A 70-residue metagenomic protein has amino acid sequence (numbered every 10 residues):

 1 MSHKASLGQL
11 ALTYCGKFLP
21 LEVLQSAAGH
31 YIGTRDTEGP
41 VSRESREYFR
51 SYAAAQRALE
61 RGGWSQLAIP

Functional and structural regions predicted by a protein language model:
M1-G33, R61, S65-P70: Short N-terminal "domain-start" leader segments that mark the transition from disordered tails or signal peptides into
T34-E38: Secondary-structure transition/turn motif
G39-Y52: A short, exposed loop/beta-hairpin motif centered on an aromatic-Gly-Thr core
A58: An amphipathic, aromatic/His-enriched active-site/gating alpha helix that lines ligand/cofactor pockets
